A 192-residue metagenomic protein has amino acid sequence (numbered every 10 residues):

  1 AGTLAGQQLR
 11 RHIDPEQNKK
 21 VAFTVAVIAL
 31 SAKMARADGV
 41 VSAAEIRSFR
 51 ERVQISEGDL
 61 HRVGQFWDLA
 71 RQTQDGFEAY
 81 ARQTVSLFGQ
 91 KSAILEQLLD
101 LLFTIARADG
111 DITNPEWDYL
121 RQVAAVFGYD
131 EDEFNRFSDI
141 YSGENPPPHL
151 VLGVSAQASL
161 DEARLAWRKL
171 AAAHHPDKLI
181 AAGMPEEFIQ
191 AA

Functional and structural regions predicted by a protein language model:
A1-A192: Small-residue-enriched hydrophobic alpha-helices in membranes
